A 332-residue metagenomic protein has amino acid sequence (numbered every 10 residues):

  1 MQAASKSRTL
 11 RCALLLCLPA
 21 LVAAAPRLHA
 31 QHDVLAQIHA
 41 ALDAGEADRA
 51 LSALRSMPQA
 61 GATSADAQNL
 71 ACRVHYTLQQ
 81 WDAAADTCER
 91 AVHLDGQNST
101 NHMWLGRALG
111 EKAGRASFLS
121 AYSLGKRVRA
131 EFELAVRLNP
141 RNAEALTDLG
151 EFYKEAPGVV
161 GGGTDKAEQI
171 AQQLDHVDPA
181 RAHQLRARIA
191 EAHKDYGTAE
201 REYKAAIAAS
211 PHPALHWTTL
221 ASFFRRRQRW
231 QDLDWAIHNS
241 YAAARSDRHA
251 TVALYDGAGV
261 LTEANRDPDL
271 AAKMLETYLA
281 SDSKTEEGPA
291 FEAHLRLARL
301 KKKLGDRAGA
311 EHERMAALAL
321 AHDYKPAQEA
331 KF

Functional and structural regions predicted by a protein language model:
A25-Q79, K331: N-terminal leader/linker segments that initiate helical-solenoid repeat arrays
H39, R73, R107, G114 (+6 more regions): Residue-level recognition of tetratricopeptide repeat
D43-A44, T77, E111-F118, E155-A156 (+4 more regions): Register position in tetratricopeptide repeats
A60, L94, L138, L174-V177 (+5 more regions): Structural marker of alpha-solenoid helical repeat scaffolds
A62, G96, M103, S123 (+5 more regions): Residue signature of alpha-solenoid helical repeat architecture, marking inter-repeat boundaries and helix-start
A67, N101, A145, A182-Q184 (+5 more regions): TPR alpha-solenoid repeat register
L70-R73, W104, D148, L185 (+4 more regions): Canonical tetratricopeptide repeat
